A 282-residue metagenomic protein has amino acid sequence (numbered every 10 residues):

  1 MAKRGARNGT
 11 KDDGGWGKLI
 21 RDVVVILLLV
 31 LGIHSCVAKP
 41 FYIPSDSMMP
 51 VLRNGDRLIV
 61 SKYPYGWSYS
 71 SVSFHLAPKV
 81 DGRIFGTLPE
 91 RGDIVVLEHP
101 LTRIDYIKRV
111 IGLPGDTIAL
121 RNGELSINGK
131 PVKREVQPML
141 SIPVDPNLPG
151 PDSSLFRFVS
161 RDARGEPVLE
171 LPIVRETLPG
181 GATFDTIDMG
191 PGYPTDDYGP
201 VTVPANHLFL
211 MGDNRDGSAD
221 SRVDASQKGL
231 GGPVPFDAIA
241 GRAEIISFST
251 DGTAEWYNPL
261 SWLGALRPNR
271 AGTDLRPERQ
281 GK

Functional and structural regions predicted by a protein language model:
A2-G17, C36-V37, F41-Y42, S47-K282: Soluble "head" domains of membrane/secretory-pathway proteins
K18-C36: Hydrophobic membrane-insertion alpha-helices, especially the h-region of bacterial N-terminal signal peptides
